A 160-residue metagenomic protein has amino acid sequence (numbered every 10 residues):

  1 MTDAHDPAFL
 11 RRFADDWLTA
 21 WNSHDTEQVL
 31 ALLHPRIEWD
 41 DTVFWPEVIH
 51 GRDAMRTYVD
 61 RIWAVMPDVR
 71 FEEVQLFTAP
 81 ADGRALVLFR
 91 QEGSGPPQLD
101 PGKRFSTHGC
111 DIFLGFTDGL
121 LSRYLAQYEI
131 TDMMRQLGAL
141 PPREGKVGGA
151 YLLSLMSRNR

Functional and structural regions predicted by a protein language model:
M1-R160: C-terminal and inter-domain tail/linker signature
